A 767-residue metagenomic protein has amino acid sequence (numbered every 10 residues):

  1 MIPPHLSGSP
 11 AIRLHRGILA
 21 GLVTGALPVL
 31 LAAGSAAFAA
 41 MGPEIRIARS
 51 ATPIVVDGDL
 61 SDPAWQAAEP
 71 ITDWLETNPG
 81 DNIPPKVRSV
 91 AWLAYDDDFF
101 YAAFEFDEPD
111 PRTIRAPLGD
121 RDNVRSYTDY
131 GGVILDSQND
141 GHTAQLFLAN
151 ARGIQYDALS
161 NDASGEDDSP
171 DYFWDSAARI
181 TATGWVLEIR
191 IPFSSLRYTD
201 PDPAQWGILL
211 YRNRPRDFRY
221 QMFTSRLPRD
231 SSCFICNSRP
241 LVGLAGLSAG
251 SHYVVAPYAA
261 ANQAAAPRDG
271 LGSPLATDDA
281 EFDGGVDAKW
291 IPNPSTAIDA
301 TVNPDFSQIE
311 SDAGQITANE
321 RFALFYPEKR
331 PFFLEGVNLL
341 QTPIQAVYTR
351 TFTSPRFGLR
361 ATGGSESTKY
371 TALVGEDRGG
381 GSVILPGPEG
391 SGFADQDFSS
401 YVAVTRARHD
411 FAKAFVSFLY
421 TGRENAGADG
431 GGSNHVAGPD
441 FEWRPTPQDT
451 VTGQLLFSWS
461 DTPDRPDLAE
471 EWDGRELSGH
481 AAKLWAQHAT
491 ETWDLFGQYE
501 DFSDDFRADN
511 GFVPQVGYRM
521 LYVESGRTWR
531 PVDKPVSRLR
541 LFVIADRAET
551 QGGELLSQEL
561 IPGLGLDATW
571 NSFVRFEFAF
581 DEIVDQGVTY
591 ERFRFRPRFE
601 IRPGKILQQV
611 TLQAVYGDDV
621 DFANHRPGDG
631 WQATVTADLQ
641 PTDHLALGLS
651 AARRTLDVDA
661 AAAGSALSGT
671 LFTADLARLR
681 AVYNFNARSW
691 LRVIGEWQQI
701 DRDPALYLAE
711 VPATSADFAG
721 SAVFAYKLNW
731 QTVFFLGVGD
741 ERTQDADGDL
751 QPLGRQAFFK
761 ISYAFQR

Functional and structural regions predicted by a protein language model:
M1-A20: N-terminal secretory signal peptides that target proteins for export/translocation
G17-A36: Bacterial N-terminal signal peptides
F38-H409, S417-F418, G431: Structural preference for beta-rich elements and adjacent junctions enriched in aromatics
V55, A64-Q66, P109-T113, Q155 (+12 more regions): A short local loop/turn or secondary-structure capping micro-motif enriched for an aromatic residue
D98-F100, T143, W185, D202-W206 (+16 more regions): Outer-envelope beta-barrel architecture signal
S248-I298, V402-L468, E600-L607, T611-Y616 (+3 more regions): Surface-exposed extracellular loop regions of Gram-negative outer-membrane beta-barrel proteins
L275-D279, A297, F306-T550, E554-L556: Catalytic-domain carbohydrate-binding cleft regions of carbohydrate-active enzymes
S354, L456-R767: Exposed, low-structure sequence patches enriched in small/polar residues
